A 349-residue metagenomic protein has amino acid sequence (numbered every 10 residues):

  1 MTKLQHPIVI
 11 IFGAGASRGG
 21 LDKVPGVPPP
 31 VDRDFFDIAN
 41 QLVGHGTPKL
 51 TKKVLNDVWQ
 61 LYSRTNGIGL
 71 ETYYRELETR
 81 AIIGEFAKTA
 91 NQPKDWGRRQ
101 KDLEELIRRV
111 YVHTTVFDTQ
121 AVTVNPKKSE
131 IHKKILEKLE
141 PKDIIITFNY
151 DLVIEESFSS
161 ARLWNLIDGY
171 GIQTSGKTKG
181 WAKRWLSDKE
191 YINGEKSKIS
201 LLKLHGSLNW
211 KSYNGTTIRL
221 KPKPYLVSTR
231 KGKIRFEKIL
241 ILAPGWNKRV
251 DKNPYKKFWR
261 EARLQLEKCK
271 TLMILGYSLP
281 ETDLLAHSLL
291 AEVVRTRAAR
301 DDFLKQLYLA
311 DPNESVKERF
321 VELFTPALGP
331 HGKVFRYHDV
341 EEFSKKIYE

Functional and structural regions predicted by a protein language model:
M1-G20, P29-R33, H45-G46, K248-E349: SIR2/sirtuin-family catalytic core signature
M1-L166, F343: Gly/serine-rich nucleotide phosphate-binding loop at the start of the catalytic core of nucleotide/ADP-ribose-handling
P48, K52-V54, Y213-E267: Acidic, metal/cofactor-coordinating or nucleic-acid-engaging core segments within structured domains
V124-I131, T178-K189, G245-L264: A Trp-anchored, charged/polar loop motif used as the substrate-binding/catalytic surface of acyl/ester-handling
E156-S159, S212-K221, L284-H287: A short secondary-structure junction signal
A161-S175, G276: A short alpha->loop->secondary-structure connector
S207: Carbohydrate-associated surface elements
